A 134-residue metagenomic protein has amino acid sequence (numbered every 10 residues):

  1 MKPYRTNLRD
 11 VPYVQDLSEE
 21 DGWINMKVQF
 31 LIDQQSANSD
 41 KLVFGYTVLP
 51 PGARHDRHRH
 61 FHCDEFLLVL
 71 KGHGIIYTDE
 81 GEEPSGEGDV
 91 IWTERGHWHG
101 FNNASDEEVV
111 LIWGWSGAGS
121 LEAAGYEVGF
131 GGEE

Functional and structural regions predicted by a protein language model:
M1-K41, Y126-E134: A short, N-terminal "cap"/entry segment at the start of jelly-roll beta-barrel domains of the cupin/DSBH fold
F30-D33, G45-H60: Conserved short histidine dyad/triad with adjacent acidic residue
T47, W92, E107-A123: A short hydrophobic beta-strand segment most commonly corresponding to one strand of the jelly-roll/cupin
A53, H62, G81, H97-W98 (+2 more regions): A generic "binding-loop/recognition-motif" signal
D56-H58, I76-Y77, T93, H99-S105: Short beta-strand His + acidic residue motifs that chelate non-heme Fe in jelly-roll/DSBH and cupin folds
H62-D64, L68-G74: Glycine- and acidic-residue-biased ligand/ion/polar-headgroup-sensing regions
E80-R95: Short acidic-glycine-tyrosine-enriched beta hairpin
